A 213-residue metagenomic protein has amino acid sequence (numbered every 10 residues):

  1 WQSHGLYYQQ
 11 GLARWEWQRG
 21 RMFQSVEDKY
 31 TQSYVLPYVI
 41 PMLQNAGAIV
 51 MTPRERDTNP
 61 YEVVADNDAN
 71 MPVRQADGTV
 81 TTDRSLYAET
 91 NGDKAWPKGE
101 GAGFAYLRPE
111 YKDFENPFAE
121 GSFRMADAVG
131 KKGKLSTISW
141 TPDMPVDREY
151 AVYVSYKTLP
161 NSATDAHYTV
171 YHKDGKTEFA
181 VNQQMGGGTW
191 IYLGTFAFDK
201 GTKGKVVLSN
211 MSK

Functional and structural regions predicted by a protein language model:
W1-G92: Active-site histidine-acidic residue metal-binding/catalytic motifs, centered on HxH/HExxH-like signatures
R84-F118: Extracellular glycan-recognition surfaces and repeat-rich motifs
D113-T137, Q184: Extracellular beta-rich ligand/substrate-recognition surface
R124-D127, S136-P160: A short beta-strand element within beta-rich, extracytoplasmic domains of secreted/secretory-pathway proteins
V146-V152, T189, K200-G204: Short tyrosine-centred short linear motifs in exposed loops/low-complexity segments
T158-T177: Short, surface-exposed beta-strand/strand-loop-strand elements in extracellular ectodomains
K173-G201: Extracellular carbohydrate recognition and processing domains and analogous Trp-centered ligand-binding platforms
V207-K213: Short beta-strand-plus-loop segments that form exposed binding edges in beta-rich domains
